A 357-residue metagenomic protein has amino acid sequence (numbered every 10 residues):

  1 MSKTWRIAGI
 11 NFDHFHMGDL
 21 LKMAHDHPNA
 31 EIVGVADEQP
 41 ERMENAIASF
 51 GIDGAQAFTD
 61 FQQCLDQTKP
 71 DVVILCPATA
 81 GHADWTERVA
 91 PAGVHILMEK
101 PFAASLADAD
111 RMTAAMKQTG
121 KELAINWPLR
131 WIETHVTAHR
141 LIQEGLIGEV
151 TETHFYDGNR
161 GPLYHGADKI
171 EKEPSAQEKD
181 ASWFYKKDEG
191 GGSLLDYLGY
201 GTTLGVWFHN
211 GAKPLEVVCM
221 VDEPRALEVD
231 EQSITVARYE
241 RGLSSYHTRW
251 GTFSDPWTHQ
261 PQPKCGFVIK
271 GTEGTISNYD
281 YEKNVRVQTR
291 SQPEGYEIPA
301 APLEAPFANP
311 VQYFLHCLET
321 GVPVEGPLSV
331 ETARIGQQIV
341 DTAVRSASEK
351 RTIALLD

Functional and structural regions predicted by a protein language model:
M1-G51: N-terminal Rossmann-like dinucleotide-binding module
M1-T4, G9, A30, V72-I74 (+2 more regions): C-terminal helix-rich "cap/oligomerization" subdomain common to oxidoreductases
K3, D196, G201-K283, V311-P323: Contiguous beta-strand/loop segments that form the cofactor/metal-binding neighborhood of enzyme cores
Q39, F50-A115: Beta-loop-alpha module in the N-terminal Rossmann-like domain of NAD(P)-dependent dehydrogenases, especially those
M98, L123-I125, N278: Hydrophobic residues in well-ordered beta-strands that form the structural core
R111-L129, E149-T153: Rossmann-fold dehydrogenase core element
P128, I170-D180, W257-E331: C-terminal glycine/acidic-rich active-site capping loop/insertion
R130-R225, K350: Predominantly a Rossmann-like dinucleotide-binding segment in NAD(P)-dependent oxidoreductases
